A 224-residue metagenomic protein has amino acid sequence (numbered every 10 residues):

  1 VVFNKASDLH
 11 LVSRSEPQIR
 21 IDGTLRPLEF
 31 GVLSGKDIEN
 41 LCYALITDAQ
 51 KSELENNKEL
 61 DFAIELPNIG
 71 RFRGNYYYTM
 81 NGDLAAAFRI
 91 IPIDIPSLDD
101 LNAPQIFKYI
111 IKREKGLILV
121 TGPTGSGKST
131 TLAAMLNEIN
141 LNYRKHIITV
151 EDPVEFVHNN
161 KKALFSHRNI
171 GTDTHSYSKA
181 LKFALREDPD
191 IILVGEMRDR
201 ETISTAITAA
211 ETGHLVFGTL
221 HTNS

Functional and structural regions predicted by a protein language model:
V1-L119, T131: N-terminal "pre-motor" subdomain/linker immediately upstream of P-loop NTPase catalytic cores
G23-R26, P153, R186-S224: Conserved P-loop NTPase nucleotide-binding/switch module
I95-D99, H175-S178, R200-T202: Switch II of P-loop NTPase G domains
K108, N137, K182, S204-T208: Alpha-helical segments flanking ligand/cofactor-binding loops in enzyme cores
K112, I118, A133-E187: P-loop NTPase switch/communication element
V120-T121, V194: Residues at the beta-strand->loop junction immediately N-terminal to the Walker
T124: The conserved Walker
G127-K128: Conserved glycine(s) of the Walker
